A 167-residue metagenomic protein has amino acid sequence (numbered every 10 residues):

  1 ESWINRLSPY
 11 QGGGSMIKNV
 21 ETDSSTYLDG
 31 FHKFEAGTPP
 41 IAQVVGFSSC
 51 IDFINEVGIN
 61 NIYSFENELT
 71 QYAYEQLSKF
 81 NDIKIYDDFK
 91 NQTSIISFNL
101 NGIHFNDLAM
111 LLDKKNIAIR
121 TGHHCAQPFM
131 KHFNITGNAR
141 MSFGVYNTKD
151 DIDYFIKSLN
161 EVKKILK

Functional and structural regions predicted by a protein language model:
E1-K167: Pyridoxal 5′-phosphate
